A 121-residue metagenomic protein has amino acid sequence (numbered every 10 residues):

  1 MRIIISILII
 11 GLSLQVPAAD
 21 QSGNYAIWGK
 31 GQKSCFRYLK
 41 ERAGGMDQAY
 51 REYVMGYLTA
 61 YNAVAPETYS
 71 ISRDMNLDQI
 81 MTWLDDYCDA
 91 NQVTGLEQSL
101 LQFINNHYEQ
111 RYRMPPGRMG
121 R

Functional and structural regions predicted by a protein language model:
I3-L14: Sec-dependent N-terminal signal peptides
L14-D20: Sec/Tat signal peptide C-region and signal peptidase I cleavage site
N24-D86: Short N-proximal segments of mature Sec-exported proteins
I80-Q98: Short, intrinsically disordered, low-complexity segments enriched in Ser/Thr and Pro
V93-R121: C-terminal partner/receptor-binding element of secreted or periplasmic proteins
